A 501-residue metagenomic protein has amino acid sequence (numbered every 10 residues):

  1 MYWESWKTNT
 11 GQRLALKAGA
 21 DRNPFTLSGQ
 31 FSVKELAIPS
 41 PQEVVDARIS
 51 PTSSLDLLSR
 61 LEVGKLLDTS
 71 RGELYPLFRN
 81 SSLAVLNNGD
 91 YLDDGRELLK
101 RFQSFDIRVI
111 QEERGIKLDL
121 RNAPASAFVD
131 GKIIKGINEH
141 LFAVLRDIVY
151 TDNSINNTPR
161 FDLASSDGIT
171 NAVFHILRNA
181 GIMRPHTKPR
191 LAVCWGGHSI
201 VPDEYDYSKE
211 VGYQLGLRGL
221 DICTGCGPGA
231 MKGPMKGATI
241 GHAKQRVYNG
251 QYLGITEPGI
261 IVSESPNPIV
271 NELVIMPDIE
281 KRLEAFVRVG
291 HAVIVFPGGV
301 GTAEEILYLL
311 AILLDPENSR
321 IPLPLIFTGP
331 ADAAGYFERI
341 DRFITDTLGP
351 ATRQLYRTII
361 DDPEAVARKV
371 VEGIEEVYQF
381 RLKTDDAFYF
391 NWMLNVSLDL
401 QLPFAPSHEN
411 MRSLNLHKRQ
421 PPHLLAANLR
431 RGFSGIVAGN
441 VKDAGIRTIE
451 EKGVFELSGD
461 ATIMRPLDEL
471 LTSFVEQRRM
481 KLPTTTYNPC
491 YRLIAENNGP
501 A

Functional and structural regions predicted by a protein language model:
Y2-A143: N-terminal low-complexity, Ser/Thr- and acidic-residue-enriched intrinsically disordered segments
V45-L55, K65-R71, G229-V295: Acidic/glycine-enriched connector segments
I137-K188: Non-catalytic propeptide/linker segments at domain boundaries
D167-G168, A427-A501: C-terminal non-catalytic accessory extensions
P189-C194, Y205-I240: N-terminal active-site beta-alpha-beta segment that forms phosphate/nucleotide-binding and substrate-recognition loops
G233-K236, I240-H242, T256-S263, D315 (+2 more regions): Glycine-rich phosphate/pyrophosphate-binding loop at beta-loop-alpha junctions
L273-R320, I326: Active-site/ligand-binding-proximal alpha/beta "capping" segment
F343, P350-N428: Charged, amphipathic alpha-helical linkers/stalks
